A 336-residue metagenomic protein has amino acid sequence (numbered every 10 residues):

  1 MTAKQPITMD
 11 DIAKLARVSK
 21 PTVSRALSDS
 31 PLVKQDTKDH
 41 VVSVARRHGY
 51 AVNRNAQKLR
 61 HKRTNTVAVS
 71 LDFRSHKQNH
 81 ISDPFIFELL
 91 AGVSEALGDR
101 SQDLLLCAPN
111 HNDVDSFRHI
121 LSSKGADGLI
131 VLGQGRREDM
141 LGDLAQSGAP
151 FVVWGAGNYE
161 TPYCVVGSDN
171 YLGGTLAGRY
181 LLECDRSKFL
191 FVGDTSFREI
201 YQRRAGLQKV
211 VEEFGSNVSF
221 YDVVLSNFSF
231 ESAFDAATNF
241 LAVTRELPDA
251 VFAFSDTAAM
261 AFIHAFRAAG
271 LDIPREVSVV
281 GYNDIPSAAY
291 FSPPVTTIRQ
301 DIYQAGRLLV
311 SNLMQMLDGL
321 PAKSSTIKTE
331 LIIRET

Functional and structural regions predicted by a protein language model:
M1-K4, T66-R179, F240-A242, E246: Alpha-helical recognition/docking segments in bacterial nutrient-uptake and carbohydrate-utilization systems
M1-N65: N-terminal helix-turn-helix DNA-binding module of bacterial transcription factors
R47-N53, P109-V114, Q134, D235 (+1 more regions): Short gly/ser/thr-rich secondary-structure transition/capping motifs
A51, D103, P150, S187 (+2 more regions): Residue-level detector of anion-binding/catalytic polar loops
S75-E88, L106-V114, V166-L176, V192-T238 (+4 more regions): Hinge/beta->alpha junction and helix N-cap segments in small-molecule ligand-binding domains
D127-L132, K188-G193, V223, R245-S255 (+1 more regions): Periplasmic-binding protein-like
V218, F234, N239-T336: Flexible loop/turn connectors
